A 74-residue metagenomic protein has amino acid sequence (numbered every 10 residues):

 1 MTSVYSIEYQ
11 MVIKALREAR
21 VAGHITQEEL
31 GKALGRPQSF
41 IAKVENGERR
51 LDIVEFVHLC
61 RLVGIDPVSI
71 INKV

Functional and structural regions predicted by a protein language model:
M1-M11: A detector for short, charged/polar N-terminal pre-domain segments
Q10, V21-A22, R50: Short amphipathic helical patch at the helix-1/turn junction of helix-turn-helix
K14-A33: Short basic helix-loop element that most often maps to the first helix and adjoining turn of HTH DNA-binding modules
E28, S39, V68: Key DNA-contact positions within bacterial/archaeal DNA-binding proteins
L34-L51: Recognition helix of helix-turn-helix/homeodomain-like DNA-binding domains that insert into the DNA major groove
V54-S69: DNA major-groove recognition helix of helix-turn-helix/homeodomain DNA-binding modules
N72-K73: Phosphate-coordinating loops and pocket residues in cytosolic domains that bind phosphorylated ligands
